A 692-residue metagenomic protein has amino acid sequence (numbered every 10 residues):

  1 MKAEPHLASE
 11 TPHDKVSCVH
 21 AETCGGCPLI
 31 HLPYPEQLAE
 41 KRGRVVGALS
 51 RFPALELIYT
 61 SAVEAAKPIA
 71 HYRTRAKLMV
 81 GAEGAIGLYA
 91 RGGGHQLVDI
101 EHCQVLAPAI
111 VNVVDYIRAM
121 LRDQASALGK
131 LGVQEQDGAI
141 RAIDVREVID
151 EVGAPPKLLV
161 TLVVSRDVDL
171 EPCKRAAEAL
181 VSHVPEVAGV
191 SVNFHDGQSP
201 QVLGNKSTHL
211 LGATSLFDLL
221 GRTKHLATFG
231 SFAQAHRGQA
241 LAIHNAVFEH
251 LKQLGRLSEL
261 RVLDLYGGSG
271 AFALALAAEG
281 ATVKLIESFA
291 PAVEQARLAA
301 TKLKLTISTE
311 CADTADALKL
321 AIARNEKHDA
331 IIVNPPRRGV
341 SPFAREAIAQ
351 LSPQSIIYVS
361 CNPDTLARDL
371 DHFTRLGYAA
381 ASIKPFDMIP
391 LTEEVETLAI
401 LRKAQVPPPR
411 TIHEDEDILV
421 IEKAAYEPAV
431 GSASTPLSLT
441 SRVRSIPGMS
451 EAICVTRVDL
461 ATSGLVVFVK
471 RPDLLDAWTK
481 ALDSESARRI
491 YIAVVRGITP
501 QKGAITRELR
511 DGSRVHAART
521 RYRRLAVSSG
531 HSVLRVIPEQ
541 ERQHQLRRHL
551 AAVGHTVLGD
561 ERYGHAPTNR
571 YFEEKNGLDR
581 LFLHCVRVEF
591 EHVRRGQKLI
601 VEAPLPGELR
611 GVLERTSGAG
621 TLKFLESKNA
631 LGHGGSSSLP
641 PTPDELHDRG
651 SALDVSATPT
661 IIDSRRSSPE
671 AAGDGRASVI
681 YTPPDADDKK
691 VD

Functional and structural regions predicted by a protein language model:
P5, E171-V406, I661-I662, I680-Y681: Rossmann-like S-adenosyl-L-methionine
P5-K15, T23-K130, Q136, P155: Extended interfacial segments that mediate partner engagement and assembly in macromolecular machines
C18, C24-C27, C361, E541: Short cysteine clusters
C27, I143, V190, N362 (+8 more regions): Residue-level signal for inorganic ion chemistry
R75, E394-A399, I490, L583-V586: Short hydrophobic/aromatic beta-strand or adjacent loop that forms the aromatic wall/cage of a ligand/substrate-binding
A404-R519, A526-S529, L605-T616, F624 (+5 more regions): RNA pseudouridine synthases
Q405-P409, H413-D417, E427, H549-D663 (+3 more regions): Pseudouridine synthases involved in rRNA/tRNA modification
R542-L550: Short beta-strand segments enriched for Tyr within beta-sheet-rich domains, predominantly fibronectin type III
